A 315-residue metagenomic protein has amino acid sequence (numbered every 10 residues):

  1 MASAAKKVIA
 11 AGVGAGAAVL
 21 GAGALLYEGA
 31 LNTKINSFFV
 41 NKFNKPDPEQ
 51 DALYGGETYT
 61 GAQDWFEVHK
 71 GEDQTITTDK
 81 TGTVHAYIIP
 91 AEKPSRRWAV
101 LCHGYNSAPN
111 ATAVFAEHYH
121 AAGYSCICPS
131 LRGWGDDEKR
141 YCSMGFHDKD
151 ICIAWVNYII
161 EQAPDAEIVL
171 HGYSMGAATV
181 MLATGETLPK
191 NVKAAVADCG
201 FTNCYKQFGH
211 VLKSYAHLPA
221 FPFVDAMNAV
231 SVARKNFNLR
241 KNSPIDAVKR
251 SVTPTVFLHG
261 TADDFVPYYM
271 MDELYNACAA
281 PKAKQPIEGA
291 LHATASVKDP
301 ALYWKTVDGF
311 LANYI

Functional and structural regions predicted by a protein language model:
M1-L31, H120-A121, I160-E161, D272 (+2 more regions): Short amphipathic, positively biased membrane-proximal segments that drive organelle/inner-membrane targeting
G14-T77: An N-terminal hydrophobic leader/cap segment in hydrolases
A116-E138: Conserved alpha/beta-hydrolase
C142-A163: Alpha/beta-hydrolase active-site loop
L182-N238: Hydrolase active-site cap/lid region
P244, T253, P267-N276: Short alpha-helix in the alpha/beta-hydrolase fold that links the catalytic acid
R250-V252, F257-H259, D263: Short beta-strand/loop motif that positions the catalytic acidic residue of the alpha/beta-hydrolase fold
A290-W304: Catalytic histidine-centered segment of alpha/beta-hydrolase-like enzymes
